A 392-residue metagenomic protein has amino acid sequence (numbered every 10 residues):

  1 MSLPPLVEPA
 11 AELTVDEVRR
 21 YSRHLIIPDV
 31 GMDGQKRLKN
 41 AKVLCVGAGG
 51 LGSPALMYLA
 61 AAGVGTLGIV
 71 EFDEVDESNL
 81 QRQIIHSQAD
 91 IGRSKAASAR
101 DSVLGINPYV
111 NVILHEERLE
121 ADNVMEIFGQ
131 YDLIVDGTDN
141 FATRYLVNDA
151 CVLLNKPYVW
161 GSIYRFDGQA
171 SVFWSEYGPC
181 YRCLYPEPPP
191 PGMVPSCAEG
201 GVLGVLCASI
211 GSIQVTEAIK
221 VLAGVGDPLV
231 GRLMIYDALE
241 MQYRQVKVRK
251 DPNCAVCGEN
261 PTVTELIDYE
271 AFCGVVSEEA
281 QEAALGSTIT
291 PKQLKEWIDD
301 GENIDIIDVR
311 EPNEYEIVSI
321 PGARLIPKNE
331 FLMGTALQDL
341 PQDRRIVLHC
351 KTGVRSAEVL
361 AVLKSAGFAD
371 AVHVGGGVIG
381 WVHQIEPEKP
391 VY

Functional and structural regions predicted by a protein language model:
M1-L44, E77-S78, L266-D268, F272-E282: N-terminal charged helix/coil linker that caps or initiates catalytic domains
S2-L6, P108-A121, M125-I213, A223-V225 (+2 more regions): E1/E1-like adenylate-forming module used to activate ubiquitin-like modifiers and sulfur-carrier proteins
L3-E8, A238-P252, V256-I304, P312-V347 (+1 more regions): Rhodanese-like catalytic fold shared by cysteine-dependent sulfurtransferases and DSP/PTP-type phosphatases
P4-E12, I69-N107: Glycine-rich phosphate-binding loop and adjoining beta1-alpha1-beta2 segment of Rossmann-like nucleotide-binding folds
L38, I127-D132, L340-P341: A short, aliphatic-rich alpha-helical micro-motif
V46-G47, V70, H349: Conserved N-terminal Rossmann-fold NAD(P)-binding element of oxidoreductases
L51-G52, R355: Hydrophobic/small residue at the entry helix of a nucleotide-binding pocket
A61-T66, A366-A369: Conserved S-adenosyl-L-methionine
